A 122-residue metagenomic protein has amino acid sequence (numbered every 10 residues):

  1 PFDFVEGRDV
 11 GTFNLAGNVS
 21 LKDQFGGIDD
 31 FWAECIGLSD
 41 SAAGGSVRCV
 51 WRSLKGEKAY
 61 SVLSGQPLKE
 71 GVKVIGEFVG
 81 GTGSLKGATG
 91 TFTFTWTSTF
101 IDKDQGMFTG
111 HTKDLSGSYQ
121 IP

Functional and structural regions predicted by a protein language model:
P1-P122: Beta-strand-enriched cores of mature, soluble protein domains
